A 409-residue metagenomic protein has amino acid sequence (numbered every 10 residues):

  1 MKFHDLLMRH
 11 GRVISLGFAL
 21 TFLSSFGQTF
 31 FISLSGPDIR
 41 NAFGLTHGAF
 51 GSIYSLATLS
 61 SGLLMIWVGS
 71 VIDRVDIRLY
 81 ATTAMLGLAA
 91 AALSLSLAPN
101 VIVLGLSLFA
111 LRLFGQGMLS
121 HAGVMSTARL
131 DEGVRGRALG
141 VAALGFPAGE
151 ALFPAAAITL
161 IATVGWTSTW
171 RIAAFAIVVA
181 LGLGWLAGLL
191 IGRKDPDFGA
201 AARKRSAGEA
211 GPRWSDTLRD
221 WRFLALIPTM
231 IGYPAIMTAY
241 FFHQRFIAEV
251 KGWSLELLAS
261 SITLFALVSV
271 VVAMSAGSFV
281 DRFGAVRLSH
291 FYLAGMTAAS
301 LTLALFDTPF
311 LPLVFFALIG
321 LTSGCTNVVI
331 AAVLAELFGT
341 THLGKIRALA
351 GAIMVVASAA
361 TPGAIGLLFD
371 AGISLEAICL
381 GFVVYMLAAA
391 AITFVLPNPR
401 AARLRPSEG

Functional and structural regions predicted by a protein language model:
R12-H47, M65-V68, Y240-R245: Extracytoplasmic
F22, I102-M118, L311-C325: Hydrophobic core of transmembrane alpha-helices in multi-pass small-molecule transporters, especially MFS/SLC-type
I32-G36, W221-A273: Extracytoplasmic gate region of multi-pass secondary transporters
L63-V101: Conserved MFS/SLC helix-loop-helix module at the cytosolic interface between two early adjacent transmembrane helices
L64-D76, V272-G284, F369: Helix-to-loop junctions at the C-terminal end of transmembrane segments in multipass secondary transporters
G117-D131, C325-F338: Intracellular juxtamembrane helix-capping segments at the cytosolic ends of symmetry-related transmembrane helices
E150, T340-G372: A late C-terminal transmembrane helix in Major Facilitator Superfamily
F265, V272, V280-V333: C-terminal transmembrane helical hairpin of 12-TM major facilitator-type secondary transporters
